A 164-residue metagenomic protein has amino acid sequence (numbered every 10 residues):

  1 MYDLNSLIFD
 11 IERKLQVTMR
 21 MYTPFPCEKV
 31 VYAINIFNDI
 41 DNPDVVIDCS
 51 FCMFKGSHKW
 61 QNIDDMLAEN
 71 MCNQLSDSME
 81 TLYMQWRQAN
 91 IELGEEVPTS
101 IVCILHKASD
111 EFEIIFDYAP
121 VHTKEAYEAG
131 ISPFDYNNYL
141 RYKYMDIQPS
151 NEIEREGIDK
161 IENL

Functional and structural regions predicted by a protein language model:
M1-N5, I63-N73, E80: Short N-terminal edge-element motif at the start of the domain
M1-W60: N-terminal "first-domain core" detector
K14, T18-Y22, Q85, A89 (+1 more regions): Surface-exposed polar/charged interaction patches
T23, C27, I91-G94, Q148: Residue-level signal for secondary-structure boundary elements
N38-A68, L105, E113-I131: Extended intrinsically disordered, low-complexity coil regions enriched in Ser, Thr, Gly, Ala and often Pro
C72-A126: Amphipathic protein-protein interaction modules
K107-L164: Acidic, proline/glycine-rich low-complexity IDRs
